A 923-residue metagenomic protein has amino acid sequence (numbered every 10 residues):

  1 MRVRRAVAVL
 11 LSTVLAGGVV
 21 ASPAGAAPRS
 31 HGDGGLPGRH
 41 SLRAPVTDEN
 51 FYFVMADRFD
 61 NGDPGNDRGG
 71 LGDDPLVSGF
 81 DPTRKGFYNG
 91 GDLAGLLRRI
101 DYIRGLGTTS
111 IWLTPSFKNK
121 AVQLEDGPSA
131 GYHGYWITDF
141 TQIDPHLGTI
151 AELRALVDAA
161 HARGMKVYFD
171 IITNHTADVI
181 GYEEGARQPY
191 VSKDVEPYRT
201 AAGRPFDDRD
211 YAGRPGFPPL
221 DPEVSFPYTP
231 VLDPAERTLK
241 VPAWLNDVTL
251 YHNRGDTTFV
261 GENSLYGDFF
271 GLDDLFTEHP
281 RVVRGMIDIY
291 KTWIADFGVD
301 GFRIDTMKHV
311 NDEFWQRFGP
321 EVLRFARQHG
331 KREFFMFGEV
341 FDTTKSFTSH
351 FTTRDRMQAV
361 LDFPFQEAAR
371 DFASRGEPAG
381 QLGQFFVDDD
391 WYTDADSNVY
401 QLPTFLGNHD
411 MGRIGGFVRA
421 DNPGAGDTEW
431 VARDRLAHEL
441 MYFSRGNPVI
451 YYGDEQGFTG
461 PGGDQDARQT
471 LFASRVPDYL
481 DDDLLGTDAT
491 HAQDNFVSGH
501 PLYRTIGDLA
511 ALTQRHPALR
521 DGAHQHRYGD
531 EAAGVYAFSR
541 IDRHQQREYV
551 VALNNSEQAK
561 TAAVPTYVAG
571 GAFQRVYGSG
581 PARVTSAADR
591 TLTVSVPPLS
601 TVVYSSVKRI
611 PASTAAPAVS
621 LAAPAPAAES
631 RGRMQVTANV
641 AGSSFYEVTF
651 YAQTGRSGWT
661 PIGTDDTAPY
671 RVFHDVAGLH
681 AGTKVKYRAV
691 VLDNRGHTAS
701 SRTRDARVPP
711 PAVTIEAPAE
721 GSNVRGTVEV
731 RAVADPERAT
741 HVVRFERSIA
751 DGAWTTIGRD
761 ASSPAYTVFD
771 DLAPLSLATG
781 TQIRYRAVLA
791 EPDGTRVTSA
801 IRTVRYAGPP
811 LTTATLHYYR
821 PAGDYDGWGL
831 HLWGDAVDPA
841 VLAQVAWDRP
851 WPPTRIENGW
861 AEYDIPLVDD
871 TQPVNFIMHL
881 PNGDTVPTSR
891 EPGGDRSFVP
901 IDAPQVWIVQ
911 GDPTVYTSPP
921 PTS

Functional and structural regions predicted by a protein language model:
R2-V3, V7, G17-F53, R68-L71 (+22 more regions): Carbohydrate-interacting/catalytic domains
H31-G34, V157, H175, Y190-P218 (+10 more regions): Active-site-proximal helices and loops of the catalytic beta/alpha 8
R43-E49, D57-T292, D296-F297, F318-H329 (+3 more regions): Substrate-binding/active-site clefts of carbohydrate-active enzymes
D74, T664, A753-T767, A822-D870 (+1 more regions): Aromatic-rich carbohydrate-binding modules that target alpha-glucans
V399-D427: Active-site clefts of carbohydrate-active enzymes
M634-G642, V730-D735, L816-R820: Aromatic/hydrophobic beta-strand junction motif of beta-rich domains
R707-T714, Y806-L811: Extracellular interdomain linker/stem segments of modular secreted and single-pass surface proteins
